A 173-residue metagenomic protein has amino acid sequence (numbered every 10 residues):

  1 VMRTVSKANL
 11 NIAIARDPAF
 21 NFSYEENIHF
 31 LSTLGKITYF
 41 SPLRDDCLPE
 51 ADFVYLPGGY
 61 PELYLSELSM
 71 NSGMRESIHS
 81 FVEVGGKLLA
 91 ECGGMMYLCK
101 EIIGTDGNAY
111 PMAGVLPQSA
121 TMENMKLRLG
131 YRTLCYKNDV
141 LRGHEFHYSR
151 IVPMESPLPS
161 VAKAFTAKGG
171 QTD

Functional and structural regions predicted by a protein language model:
V1-N11, A120-D173: Amide-donor transfer/coupling interface in amidating biosynthetic enzymes
L10-S72, E76-E83: Phosphate-binding active sites in nucleotide-utilizing proteins
R16, S41-R44, P57-Y60, C92-M95 (+3 more regions): Active-site proximal loops enriched in glycine and acidic residues that flank catalytic Cys/His/Asp and coordinate
P18-F20, D106, S119, R150-V152: Residues that cap or initiate secondary-structure elements
F22-Y24, C99, N124, M154: Short helix/loop capping segments that flank catalytic or ligand/cofactor-binding pockets
P61-T133: Cysteine-nucleophile active-site neighborhood
